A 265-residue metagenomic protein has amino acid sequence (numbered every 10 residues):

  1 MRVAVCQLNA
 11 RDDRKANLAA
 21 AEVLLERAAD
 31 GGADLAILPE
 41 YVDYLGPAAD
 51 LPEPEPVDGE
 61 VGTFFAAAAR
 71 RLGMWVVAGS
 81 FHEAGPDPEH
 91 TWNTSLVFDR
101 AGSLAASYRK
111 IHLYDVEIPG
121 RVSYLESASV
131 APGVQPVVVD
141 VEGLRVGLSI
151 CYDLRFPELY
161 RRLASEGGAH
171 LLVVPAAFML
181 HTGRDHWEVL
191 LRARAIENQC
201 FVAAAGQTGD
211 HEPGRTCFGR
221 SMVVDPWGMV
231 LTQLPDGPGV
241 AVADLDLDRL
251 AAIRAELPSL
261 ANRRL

Functional and structural regions predicted by a protein language model:
M1-A4: Extreme N-terminal starter segment of soluble prokaryotic enzymes
Q7-R14: Short polar catalytic/cofactor-binding loops
R14, V23-A101, S107, V116 (+2 more regions): Cys-nucleophile CN-hydrolase/nitrilase-fold catalytic domain and related Cys-dependent amidase chemistry that acts on
K15-R27, F156-L163: Short, acidic/polar
P54, P86-E166, M179-V189, E256-S259: Active-site catalytic loop in hydrolytic enzyme cores
V57-A78, R145, L154-A241: CN hydrolase (nitrilase-like) catalytic-core segments centered on the catalytic cysteine and neighboring Lys/Glu
A78-S80, T94-V97, V137-V139, S221-V223 (+1 more regions): Short beta-strand scaffold segments in enzyme catalytic cores
D248-L265: A short C-terminal boundary segment appended to hydrolase-like catalytic domains
